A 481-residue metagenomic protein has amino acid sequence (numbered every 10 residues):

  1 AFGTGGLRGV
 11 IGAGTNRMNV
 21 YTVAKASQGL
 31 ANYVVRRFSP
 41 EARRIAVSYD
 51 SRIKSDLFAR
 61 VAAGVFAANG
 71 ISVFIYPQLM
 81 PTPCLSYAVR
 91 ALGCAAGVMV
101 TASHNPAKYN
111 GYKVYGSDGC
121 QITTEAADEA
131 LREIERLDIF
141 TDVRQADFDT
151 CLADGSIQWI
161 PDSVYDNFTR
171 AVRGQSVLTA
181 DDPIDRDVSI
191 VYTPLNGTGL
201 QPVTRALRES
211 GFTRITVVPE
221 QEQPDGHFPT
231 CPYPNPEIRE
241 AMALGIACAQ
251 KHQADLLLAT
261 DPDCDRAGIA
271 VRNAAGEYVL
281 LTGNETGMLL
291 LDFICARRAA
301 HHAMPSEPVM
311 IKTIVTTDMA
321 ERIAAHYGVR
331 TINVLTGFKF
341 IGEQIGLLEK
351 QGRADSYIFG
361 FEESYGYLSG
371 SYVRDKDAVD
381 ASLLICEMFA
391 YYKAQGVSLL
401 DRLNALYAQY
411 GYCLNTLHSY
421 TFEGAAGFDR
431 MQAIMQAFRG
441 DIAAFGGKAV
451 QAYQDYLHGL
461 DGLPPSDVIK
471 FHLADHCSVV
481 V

Functional and structural regions predicted by a protein language model:
A1, N110-A241: Gly/Ser/Thr-enriched, mixed-charge loops and adjacent short helices that form phosphate/oxyanion-binding elements
A1-A62, L152, I157-D187, T198 (+1 more regions): An N-terminal, well-structured beta->alpha segment
A1-N16, A102-N105, I190, P194-A206 (+3 more regions): Conserved phosphate/anionic-ligand binding catalytic regions in large, soluble enzymes, centered on
A46-Y109, G211-G268: N-terminal small/polar loop signature for handling phosphorylated ligands or for N-terminal nucleophile
F58-F66, Y109-G116, D265-N284, A320: Short Gly/Thr/Asp-enriched flexible loops that form oxyanion-binding sites at enzyme active sites
Y115-A146, N284-E307, K312-I323, A378 (+1 more regions): Glycine-rich phosphate-binding loop plus the immediately following alpha-helix
Q250, A254-L256, T260, E277-V279 (+1 more regions): Phosphate-binding and adjacent anionic-ligand microenvironments
